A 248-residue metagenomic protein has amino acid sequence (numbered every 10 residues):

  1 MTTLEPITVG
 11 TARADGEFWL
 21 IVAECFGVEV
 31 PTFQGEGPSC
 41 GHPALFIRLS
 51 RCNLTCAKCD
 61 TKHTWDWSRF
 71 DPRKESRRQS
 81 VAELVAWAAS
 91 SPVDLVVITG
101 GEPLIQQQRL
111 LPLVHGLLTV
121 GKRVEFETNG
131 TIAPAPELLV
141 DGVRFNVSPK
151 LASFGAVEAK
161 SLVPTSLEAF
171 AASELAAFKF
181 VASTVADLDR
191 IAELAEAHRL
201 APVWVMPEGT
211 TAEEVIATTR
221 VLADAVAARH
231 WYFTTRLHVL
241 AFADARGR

Functional and structural regions predicted by a protein language model:
T2-E5, V9-L20, E24-V28, P43 (+1 more regions): Conserved Radical SAM active-site core
F26, Q34-H42, S50: S-adenosyl-L-methionine
G35-G37, A57-D60, R246: Short, glycine/acidic-enriched capping/hinge loops at junctions between secondary-structure elements
G37, D71-P72, V157-A159: Short, solvent-exposed loop/turn segments at secondary-structure boundaries
H42-A44, L175: Short, solvent-exposed beta-strand edge segments and adjacent coil->beta transition regions
V85, L104-R248: Conserved AdoMet/S-adenosylmethionine-binding subsite of the radical SAM
